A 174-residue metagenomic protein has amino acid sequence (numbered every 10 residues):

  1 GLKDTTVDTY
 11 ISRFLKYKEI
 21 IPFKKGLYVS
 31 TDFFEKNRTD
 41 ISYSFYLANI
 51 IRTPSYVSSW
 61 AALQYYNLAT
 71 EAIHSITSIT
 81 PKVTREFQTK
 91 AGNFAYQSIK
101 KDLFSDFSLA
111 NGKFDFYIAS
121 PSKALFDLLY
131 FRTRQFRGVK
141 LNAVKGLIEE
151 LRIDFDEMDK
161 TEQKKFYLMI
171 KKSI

Functional and structural regions predicted by a protein language model:
G1-R52, K90, S105: Short beta-edge/loop segments at beta->alpha junctions of small alpha/beta modules that act as binding/recognition
L15, N67, Y130-R134: Hydrophobic/aromatic-lined pockets within catalytic cores
L15-K16, Q64, E149: Short polybasic/polar patches that bind polyanions
D32, S98, F155: Pocket-edge structural micro-motifs
S44, S59, I118-S122: Short runs of predominantly hydrophobic/aromatic residues within well-ordered alpha helices that form helix-helix
I51-P54, Q88, Y117-P121: Short, well-structured alpha-helical patches and their helix-loop capping segments that border functional surfaces
S59-K113: Exposed, interaction-prone assembly regions rather than primary DNA-binding/catalytic cores
S105-I174: Hydrophobic alpha-helical interaction segments
